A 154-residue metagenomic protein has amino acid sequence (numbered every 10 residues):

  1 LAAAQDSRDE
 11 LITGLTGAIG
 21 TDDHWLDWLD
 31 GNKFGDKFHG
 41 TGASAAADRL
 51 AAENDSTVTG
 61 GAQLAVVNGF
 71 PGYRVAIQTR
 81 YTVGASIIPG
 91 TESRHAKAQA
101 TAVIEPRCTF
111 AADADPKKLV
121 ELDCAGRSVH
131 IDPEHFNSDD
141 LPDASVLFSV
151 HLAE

Functional and structural regions predicted by a protein language model:
L1-G40: Alpha-helical assembly-interface signal, strongest on the long, hydrophobic N-terminal helix that forms
L1-S7, A47, A98-A102: Stable alpha-helical structural segments in soluble proteins, enriched in small hydrophobic residues
L11-D23, L64-I77, A112-G126: Charge-dense, low-complexity polyampholytic segments
T13-G17, L29-G35, S86-S93, T109-F110 (+1 more regions): P/S/T/G-enriched low-complexity
F34-H39, A43, R49-P71, E105-C108: Secreted/extracellular ectodomain signature
L50-L64, G72-K97: Extended low-complexity, polyampholyte segments enriched in Ser/Thr/Pro and acidic residues
R80-V83, I87-A98, A102-R107, A111-E121: Mid-to-C-terminal catalytic/tRNA-binding core of tRNA(Ile)-lysidine synthase
E105-E154: N-linked glycosylation sequons
